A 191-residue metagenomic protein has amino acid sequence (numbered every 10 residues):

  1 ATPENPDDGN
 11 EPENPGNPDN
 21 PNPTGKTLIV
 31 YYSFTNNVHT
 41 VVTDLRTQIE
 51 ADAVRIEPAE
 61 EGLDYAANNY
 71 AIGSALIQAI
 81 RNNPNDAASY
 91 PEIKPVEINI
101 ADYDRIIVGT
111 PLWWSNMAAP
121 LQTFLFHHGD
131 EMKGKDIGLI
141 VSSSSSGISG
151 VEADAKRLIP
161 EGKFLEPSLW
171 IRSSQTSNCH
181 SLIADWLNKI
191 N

Functional and structural regions predicted by a protein language model:
T2-N191: Active-site-proximal alpha-helix that buttresses catalytic centers in soluble enzyme cores
